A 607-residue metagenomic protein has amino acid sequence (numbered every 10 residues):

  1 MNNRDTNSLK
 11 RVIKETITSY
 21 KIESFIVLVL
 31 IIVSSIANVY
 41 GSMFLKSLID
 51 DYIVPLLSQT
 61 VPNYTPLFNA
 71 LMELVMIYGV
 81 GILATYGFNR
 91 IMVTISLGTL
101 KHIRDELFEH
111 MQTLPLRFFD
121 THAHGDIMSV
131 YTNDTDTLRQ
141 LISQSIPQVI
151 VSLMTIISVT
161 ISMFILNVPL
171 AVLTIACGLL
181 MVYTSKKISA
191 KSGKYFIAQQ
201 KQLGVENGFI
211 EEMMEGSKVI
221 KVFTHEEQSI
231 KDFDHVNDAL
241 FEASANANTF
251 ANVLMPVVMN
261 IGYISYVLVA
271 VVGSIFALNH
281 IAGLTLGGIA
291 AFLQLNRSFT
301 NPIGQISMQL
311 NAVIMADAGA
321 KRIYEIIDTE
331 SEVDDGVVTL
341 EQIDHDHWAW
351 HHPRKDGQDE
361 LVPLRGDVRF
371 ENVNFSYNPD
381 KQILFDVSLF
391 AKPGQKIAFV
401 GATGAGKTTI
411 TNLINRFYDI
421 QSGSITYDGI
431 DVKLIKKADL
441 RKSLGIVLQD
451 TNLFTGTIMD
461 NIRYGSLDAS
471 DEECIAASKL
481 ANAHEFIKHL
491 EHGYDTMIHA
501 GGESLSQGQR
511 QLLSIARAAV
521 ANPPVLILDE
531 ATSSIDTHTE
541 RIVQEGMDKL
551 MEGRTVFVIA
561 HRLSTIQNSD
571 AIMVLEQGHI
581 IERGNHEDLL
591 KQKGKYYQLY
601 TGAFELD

Functional and structural regions predicted by a protein language model:
N2-N3, L97, D105-T135, G208-D232 (+4 more regions): Short intracellular "coupling" helices and adjacent cytoplasmic loop segments at the cytosolic face of multi-pass
D5-K21, I127: A short amphipathic helical element positioned immediately N-terminal to and/or at the very start of a transmembrane
K10, V29, A84, F88 (+5 more regions): Hydrophobic alpha-helical transmembrane segments of ABC transporter permease domains
T18, S24-G87, F164-P169, H280-L286: Transmembrane helix-loop-helix hairpins at lipid-water interfaces of multipass membrane proteins, especially the type-1
K21, L116-R117, N133-I142, I146 (+5 more regions): An intracellular "coupling" helix at the cytosolic face of ABC transporter transmembrane type-1 domains
I36, Y40, I77-S96, P147-M154 (+6 more regions): Alpha-helical transmembrane segments of multi-pass membrane proteins
P55, S162-A176, N246, F250-K321 (+1 more regions): Helix-loop-helix
T60-V61, I343-D607: ABC-type nucleotide-binding domain
